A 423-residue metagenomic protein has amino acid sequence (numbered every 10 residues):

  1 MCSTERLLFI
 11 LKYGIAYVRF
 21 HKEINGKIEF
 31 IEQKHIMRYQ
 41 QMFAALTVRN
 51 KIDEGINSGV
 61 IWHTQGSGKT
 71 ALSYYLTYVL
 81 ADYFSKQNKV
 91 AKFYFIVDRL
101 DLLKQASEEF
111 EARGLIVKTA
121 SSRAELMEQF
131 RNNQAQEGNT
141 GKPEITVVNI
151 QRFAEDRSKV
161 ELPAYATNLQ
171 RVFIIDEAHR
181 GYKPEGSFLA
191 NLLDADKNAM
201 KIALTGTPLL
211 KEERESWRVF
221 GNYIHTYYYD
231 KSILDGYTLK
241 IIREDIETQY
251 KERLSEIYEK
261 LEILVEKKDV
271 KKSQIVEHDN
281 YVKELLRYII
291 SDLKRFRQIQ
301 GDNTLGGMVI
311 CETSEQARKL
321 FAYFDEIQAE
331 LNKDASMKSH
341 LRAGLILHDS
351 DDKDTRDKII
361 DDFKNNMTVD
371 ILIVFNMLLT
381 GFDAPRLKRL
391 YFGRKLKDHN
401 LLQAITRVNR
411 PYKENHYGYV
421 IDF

Functional and structural regions predicted by a protein language model:
M1-V97, D101, Q105-I116, G141 (+3 more regions): ATP-dependent helicase/translocase motor core
D53-N57, N139-K142, S158-R171, N365-V369 (+1 more regions): Short basic/glycine-enriched coil/helix segment immediately N-terminal to the Walker B
D101-E125, Y323-N332: Conserved helix-turn-beta segment of the N-terminal RecA-like "Helicase ATP-binding" lobe in SF1/SF2 helicases
E111-S158: Inter-Walker segment of RecA-like/P-loop motor cores
G141-E144, K272-V374: Conserved C-terminal RecA-like helicase domain
A164-K201: SF2 helicase catalytic motif II
V172-F173, H179, R342-F423: Conserved RecA-like P-loop NTPase helicase motor core
R214-T304, F321: Interdomain helical connector at the RecA1-RecA2 junction of SF1/SF2 helicase-like NTPases
